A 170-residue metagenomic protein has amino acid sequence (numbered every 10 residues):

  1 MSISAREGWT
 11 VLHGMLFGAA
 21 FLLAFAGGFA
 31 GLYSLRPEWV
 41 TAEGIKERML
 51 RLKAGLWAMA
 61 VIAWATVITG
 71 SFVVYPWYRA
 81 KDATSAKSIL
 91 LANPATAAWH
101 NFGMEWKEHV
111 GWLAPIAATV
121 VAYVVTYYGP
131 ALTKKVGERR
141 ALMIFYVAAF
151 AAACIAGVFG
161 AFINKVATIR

Functional and structural regions predicted by a protein language model:
M1-R170: Polytopic transmembrane helical bundles with strong interfacial aromatic enrichment
